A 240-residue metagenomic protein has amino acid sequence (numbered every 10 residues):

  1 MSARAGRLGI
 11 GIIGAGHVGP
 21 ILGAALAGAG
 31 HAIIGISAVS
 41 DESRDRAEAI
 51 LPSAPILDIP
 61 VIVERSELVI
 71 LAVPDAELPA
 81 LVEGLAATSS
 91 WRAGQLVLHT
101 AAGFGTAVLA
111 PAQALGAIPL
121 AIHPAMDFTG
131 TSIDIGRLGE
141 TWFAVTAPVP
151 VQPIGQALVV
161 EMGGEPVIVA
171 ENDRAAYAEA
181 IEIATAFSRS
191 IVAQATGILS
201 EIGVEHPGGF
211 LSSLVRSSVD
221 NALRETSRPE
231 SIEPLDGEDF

Functional and structural regions predicted by a protein language model:
M1-E64: NAD(P)+-binding Rossmann beta1-loop-alpha1 motif at the extreme N-terminus of oxidoreductases
S2-R4, G208-F240: NAD(P)-dependent Rossmann-like dehydrogenase/reductase catalytic/cofactor-binding core
G6-G9, G94, E140: Phosphate-coordination loops involved in phosphoryl transfer and adenosine-cofactor binding
G11-I12, L71, V145: Hydrophobic Val/Ile/Leu positions in short beta-strands of Rossmann-like dinucleotide-binding domains
H31-A32, A117, G164, V204: Short phosphate-binding/catalytic loops that engage adenosine nucleotides
I34-A38, V97-T100, V145: Short, hydrophobic beta-strand segments that form beta-sheet elements in well-ordered domains
D45, P55-I133: Rossmann-like NAD(P)(H) cofactor-binding subdomain of soluble oxidoreductases
R46-I50, A112, I133-R224: Internal alpha-helical scaffold of NAD(P)-dependent oxidoreductase catalytic cores
